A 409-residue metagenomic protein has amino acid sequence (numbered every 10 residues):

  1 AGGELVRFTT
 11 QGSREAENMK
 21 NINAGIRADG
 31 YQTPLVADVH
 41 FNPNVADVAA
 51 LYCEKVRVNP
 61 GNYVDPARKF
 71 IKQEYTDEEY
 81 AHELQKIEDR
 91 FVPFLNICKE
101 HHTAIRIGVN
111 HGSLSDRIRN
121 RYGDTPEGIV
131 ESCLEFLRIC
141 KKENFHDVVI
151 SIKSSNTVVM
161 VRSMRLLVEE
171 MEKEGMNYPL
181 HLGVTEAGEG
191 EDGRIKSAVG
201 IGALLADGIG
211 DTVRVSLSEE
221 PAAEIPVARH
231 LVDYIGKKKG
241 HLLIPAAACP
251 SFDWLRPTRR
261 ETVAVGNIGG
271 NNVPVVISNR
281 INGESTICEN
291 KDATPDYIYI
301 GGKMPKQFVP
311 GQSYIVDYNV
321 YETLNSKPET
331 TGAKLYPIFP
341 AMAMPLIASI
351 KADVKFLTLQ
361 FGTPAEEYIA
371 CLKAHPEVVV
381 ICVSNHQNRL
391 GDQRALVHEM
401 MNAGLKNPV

Functional and structural regions predicted by a protein language model:
G3-I26, P60-H82, V148-T157, Y299-P310 (+1 more regions): Glycine-rich, proline-tolerant flexible connector loops at the mouths of alpha/beta enzymes
E4-F8, T33-V39, V56-V58, I105-V109 (+10 more regions): Hydrophobic faces of well-ordered beta-strands that scaffold small-molecule active sites in alpha/beta enzyme cores
T10-Y52, E284-T286, Q307-F308, Y321-T331 (+2 more regions): N-terminal active-site wall of soluble small-molecule enzyme domains
R14-A37, K86-H102, E131, E135 (+4 more regions): Alpha-helix-loop-beta-strand connector modules within alpha/beta enzyme cores
M19-K20, H102-R121, N267-G283: N-terminal small/glycine-rich loop or linker at the start of catalytic domains across soluble metabolic enzymes
N23-A28, V48-C53, L95-H102, K141-K142 (+8 more regions): Acidic (Asp/Glu)-rich catalytic clusters
Y31-K72, D77-I97, H102: Hydrophobic or amphipathic alpha-helical targeting/insertion segments
D77-E88, N96, R119-G269, K351-V354 (+1 more regions): Catalytic alpha/beta core domains of metabolic enzymes, predominantly
